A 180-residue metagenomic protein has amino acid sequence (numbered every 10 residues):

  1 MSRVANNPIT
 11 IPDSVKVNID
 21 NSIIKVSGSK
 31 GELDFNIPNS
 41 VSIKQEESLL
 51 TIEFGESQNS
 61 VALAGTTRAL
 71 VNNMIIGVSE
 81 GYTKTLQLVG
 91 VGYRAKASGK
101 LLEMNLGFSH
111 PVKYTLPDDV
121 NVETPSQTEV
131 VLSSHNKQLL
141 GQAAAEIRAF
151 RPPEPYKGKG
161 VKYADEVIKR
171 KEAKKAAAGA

Functional and structural regions predicted by a protein language model:
S2-S133, K137-A145, A149-A180: N-terminal intrinsically disordered, cationic/polar leader segments that include organellar targeting peptides
